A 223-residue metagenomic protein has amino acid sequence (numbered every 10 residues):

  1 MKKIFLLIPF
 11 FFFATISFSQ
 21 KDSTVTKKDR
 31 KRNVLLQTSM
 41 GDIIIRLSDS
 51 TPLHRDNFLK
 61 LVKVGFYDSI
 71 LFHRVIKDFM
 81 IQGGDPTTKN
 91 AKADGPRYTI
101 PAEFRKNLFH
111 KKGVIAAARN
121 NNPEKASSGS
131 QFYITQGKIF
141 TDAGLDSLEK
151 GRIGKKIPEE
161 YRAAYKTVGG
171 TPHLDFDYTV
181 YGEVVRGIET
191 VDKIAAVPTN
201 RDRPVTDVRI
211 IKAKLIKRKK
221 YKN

Functional and structural regions predicted by a protein language model:
M1-S23: Bacterial Sec-dependent N-terminal signal peptides
S17-N223: Cyclophilin-like peptidyl-prolyl cis-trans isomerases
